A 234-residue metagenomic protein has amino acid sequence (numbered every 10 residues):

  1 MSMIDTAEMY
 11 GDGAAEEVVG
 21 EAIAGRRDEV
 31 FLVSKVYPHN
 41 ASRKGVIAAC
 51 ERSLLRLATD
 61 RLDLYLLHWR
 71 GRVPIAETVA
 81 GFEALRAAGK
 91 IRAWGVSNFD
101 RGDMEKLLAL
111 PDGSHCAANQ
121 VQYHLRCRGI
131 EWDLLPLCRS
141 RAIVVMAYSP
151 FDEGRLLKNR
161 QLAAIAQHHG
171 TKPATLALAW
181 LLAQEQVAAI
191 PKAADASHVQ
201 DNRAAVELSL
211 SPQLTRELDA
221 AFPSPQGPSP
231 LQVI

Functional and structural regions predicted by a protein language model:
M1-V30, V233-I234: N-terminal binding-site loop/beta-alpha segment at the start of enzyme catalytic domains that lines or forms
I4, L62, W94: Glycine-centered flexible beta-alpha turn that most often forms the glycine-rich phosphate-binding loop
A7, K35-V36, P150: Active-site-proximal beta-strand/loop segments in catalytic clefts of secreted hydrolases
A14, V18, A41-A49, V73-E77 (+1 more regions): Alpha-helix N-cap and loop-to-helix initiation/capping positions
R27-D28, T59-D60, I91, G113: Active-site acidic short loop of glycosyltransferases
E29-A41, L64-H68, N98, V121-Y123: A short, structured active-site edge motif that brings together acidic residues
V46-H68, A84-A88, L110: CE4/NodB-like, metal-dependent polysaccharide N-deacetylase domain that modifies extracellular/periplasmic N-acetylated
R70-I234: Beta/alpha (TIM)-barrel catalytic core signal, keyed to glycine-rich beta->alpha loops juxtaposed to Asp/Glu that bind
